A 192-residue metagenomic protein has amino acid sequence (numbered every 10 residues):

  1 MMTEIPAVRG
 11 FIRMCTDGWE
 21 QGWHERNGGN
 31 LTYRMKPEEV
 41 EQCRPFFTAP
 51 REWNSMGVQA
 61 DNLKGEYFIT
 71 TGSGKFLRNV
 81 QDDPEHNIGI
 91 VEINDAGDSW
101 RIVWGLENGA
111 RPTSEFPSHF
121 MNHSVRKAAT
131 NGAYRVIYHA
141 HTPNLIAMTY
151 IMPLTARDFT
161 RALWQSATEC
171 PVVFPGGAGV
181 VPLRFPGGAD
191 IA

Functional and structural regions predicted by a protein language model:
M1-A192: Glycine-rich flexible loops
